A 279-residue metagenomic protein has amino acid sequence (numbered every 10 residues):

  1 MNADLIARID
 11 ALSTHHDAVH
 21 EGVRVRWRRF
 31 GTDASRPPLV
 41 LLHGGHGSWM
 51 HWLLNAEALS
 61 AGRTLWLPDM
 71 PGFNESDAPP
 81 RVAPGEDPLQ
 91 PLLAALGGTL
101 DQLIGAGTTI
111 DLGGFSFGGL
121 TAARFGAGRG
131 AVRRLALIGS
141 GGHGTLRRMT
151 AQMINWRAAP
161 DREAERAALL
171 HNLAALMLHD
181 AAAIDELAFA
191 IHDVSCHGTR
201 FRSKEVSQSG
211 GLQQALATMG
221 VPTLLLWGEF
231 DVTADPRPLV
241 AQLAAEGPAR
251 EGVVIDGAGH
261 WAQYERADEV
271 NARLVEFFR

Functional and structural regions predicted by a protein language model:
M1-D17: An N-terminal hydrophobic leader/cap segment in hydrolases
V23, R28-A78: Conserved HGGG/HGGXW glycine-rich cap/lid loop of the alpha/beta-hydrolase fold
R28, W66-G113, G128, A272: Active-site loop/oxyanion-hole signature of alpha/beta-hydrolase fold enzymes
G114, G118, A122: Gly/Ala-rich beta-loop-alpha elbow adjacent to hydrolase catalytic centers
A123-A127, R133-E163: Flexible "cap/lid" loop of the alpha/beta hydrolase fold
R148, E163-V221: Conserved alpha/beta-hydrolase catalytic His-Asp/Glu region
W227-A258: Conserved loop-alpha-helix segment in the C-terminal half of the alpha/beta-hydrolase fold that carries the catalytic
A258-A267, N271: Catalytic histidine-centered segment of alpha/beta-hydrolase-like enzymes
